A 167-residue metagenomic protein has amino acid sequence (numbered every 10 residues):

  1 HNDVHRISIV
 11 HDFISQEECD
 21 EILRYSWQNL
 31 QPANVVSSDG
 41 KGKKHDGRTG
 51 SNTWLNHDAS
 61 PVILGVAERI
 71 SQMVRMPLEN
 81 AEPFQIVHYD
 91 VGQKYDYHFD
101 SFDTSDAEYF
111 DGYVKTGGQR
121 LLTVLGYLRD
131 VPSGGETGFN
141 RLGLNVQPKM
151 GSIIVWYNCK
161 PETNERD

Functional and structural regions predicted by a protein language model:
H1-D167: Fe(II)/2-oxoglutarate oxygenase catalytic core
